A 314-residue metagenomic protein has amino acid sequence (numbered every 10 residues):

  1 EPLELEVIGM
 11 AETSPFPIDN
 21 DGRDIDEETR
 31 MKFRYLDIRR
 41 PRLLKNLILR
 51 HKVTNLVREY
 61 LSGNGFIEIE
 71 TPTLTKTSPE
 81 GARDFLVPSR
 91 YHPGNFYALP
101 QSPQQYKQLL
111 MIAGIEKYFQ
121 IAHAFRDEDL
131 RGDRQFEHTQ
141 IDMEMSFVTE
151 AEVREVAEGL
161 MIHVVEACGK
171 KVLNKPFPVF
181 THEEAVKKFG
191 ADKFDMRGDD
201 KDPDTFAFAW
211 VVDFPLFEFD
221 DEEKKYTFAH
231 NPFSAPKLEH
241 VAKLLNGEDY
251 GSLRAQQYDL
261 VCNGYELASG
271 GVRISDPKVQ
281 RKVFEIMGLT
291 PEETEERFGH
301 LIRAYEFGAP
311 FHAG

Functional and structural regions predicted by a protein language model:
E1-G314: Class II aminoacyl-tRNA synthetase catalytic cores and aaRS-like
